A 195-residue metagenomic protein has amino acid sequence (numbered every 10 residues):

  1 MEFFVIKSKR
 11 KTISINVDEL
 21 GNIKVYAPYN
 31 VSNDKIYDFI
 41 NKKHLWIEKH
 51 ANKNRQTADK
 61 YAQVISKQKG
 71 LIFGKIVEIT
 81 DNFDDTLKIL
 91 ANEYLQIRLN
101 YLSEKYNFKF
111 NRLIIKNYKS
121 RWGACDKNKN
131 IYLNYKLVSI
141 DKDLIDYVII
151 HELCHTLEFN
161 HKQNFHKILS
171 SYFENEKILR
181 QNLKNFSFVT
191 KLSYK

Functional and structural regions predicted by a protein language model:
M1-Y147, T156-K195: Active-site-proximal or metal-binding-adjacent scaffold patches in catalytic folds
E152: Walker B catalytic acidic pair
